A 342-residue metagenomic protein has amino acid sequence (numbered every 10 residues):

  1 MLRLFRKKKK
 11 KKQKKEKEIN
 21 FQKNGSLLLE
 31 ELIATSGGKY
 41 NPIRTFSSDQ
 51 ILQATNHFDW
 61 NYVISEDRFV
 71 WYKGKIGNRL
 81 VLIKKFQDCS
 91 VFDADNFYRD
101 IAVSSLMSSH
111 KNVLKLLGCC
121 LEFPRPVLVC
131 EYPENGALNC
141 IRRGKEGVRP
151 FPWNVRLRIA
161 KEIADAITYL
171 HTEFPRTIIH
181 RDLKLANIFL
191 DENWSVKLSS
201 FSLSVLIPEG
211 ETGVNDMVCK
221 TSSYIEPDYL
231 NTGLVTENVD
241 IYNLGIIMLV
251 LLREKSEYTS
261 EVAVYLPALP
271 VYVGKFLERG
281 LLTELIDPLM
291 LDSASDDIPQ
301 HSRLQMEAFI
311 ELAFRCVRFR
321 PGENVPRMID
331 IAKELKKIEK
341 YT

Functional and structural regions predicted by a protein language model:
V70-C89: Glycine-rich ATP phosphate-binding loop
K115-P124, E134: Short beta-strand micro-motifs within the conserved protein kinase catalytic domain, predominantly in the N-lobe
F123-E131, N139-C140: A conserved loop-to-beta-strand element in the N-lobe of protein kinase catalytic cores that borders the ATP-binding
H171, P175-L190: Catalytic-loop of the protein kinase fold
A186-S223: Activation segment/activation loop of eukaryotic-type protein kinase catalytic domains
D240: Conserved catalytic-loop aspartate of Hanks-type protein kinases
G274-G322: C-terminal lobe substrate-recognition/regulatory segment of protein kinase catalytic domains
